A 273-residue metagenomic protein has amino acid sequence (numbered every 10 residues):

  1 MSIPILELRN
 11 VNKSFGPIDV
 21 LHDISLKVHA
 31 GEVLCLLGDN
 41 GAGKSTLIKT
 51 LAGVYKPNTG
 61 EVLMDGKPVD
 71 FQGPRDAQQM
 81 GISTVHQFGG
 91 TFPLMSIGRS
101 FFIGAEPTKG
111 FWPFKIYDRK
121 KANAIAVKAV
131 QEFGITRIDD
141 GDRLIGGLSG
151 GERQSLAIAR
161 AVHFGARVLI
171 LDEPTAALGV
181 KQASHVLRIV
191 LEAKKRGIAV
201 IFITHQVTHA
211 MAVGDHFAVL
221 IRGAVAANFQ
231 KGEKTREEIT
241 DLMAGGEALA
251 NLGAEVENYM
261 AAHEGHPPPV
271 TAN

Functional and structural regions predicted by a protein language model:
S2-N273: Glycine-rich phosphate-binding loops of nucleotide-dependent enzymes
